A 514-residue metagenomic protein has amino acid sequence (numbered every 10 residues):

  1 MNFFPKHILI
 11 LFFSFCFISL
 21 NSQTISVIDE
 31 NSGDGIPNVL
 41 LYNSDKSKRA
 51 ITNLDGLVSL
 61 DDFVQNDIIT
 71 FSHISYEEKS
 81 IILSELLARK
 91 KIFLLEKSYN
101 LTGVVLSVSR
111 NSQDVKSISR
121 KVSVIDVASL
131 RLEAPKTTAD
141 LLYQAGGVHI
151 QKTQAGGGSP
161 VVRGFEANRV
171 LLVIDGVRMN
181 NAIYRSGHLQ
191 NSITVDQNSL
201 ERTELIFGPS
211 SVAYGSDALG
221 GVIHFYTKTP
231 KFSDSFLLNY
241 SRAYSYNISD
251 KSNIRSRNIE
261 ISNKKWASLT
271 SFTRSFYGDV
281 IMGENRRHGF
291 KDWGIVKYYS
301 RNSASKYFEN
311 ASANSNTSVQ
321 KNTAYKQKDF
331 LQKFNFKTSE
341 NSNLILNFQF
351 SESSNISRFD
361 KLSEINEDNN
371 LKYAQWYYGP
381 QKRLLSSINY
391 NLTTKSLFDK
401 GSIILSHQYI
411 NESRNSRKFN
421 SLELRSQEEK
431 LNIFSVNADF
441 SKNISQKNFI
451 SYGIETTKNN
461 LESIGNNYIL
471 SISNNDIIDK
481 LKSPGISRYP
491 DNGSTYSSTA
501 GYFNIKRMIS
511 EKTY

Functional and structural regions predicted by a protein language model:
I28-E30, I118-T138, P160-F165, N191 (+2 more regions): Short, polar/charged loop or turn motifs at beta-strand boundaries
N31-S32, L40-S44, S72-Y76, L87-R131 (+1 more regions): Short, acidic, small-residue-rich periplasmic hinge/interaction motif at the N-terminus of Gram-negative outer-membrane
S47-L57: Short, acidic Ser/Thr/Gly-rich low-complexity loop/linker segments typical of extracellular and cell-surface proteins
D61, M179-P209: Short acidic/polar hinge/loop motifs at secondary-structure boundaries that mediate gating or recognition
L87-F93, T138-L141, G158-V161, L172-V173 (+4 more regions): N-terminal periplasmic accessory domains that precede and gate Gram-negative outer-membrane beta-barrel machines
A139-N181: Extracytoplasmic beta-strand/coil segments of soluble accessory domains associated with Gram-negative outer-membrane
D250-Y277, R286-N355, K382-L384: Transmembrane beta-barrel wall of Gram-negative outer-membrane proteins
N335-E352, G379-Y514: Face-selective signature of the C-terminal outer-membrane beta-barrel domain
